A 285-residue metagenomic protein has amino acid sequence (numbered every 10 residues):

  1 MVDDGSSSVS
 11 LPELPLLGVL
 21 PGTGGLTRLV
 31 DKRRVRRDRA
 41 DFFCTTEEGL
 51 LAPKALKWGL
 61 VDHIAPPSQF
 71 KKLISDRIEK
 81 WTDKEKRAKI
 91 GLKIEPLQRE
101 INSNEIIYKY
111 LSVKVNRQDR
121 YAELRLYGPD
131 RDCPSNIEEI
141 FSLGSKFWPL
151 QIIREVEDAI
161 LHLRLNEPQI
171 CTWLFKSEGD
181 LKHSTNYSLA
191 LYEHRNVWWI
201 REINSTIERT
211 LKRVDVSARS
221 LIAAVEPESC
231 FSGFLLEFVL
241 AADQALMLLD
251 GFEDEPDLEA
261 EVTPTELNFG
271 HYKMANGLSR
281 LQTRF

Functional and structural regions predicted by a protein language model:
M1-A40, S232-F285: CoA-thioester-processing core
V2, G25, R34-G144, W148 (+6 more regions): Amphipathic alpha-helical segments at domain termini/boundaries
D3-S7, Y121-L124, P149-W198, E202-P227 (+2 more regions): A structural preference for short, pocket-lining loop segments at secondary-structure junctions
D4, L16-L20, F42-E47, A65 (+6 more regions): Alpha-helix capping and helix-loop boundary segments enriched in small/acidic/polar residues
S8-S10, T23, R37, G49 (+9 more regions): Conserved structured core elements
L26-V30, S75, E157, N204 (+2 more regions): Predominant activation on well-ordered alpha-helical scaffold segments within soluble catalytic domains
G128-D130, V225, E266: Short, histidine-centered active-site or binding-site loop motifs used for metal coordination, general acid-base
